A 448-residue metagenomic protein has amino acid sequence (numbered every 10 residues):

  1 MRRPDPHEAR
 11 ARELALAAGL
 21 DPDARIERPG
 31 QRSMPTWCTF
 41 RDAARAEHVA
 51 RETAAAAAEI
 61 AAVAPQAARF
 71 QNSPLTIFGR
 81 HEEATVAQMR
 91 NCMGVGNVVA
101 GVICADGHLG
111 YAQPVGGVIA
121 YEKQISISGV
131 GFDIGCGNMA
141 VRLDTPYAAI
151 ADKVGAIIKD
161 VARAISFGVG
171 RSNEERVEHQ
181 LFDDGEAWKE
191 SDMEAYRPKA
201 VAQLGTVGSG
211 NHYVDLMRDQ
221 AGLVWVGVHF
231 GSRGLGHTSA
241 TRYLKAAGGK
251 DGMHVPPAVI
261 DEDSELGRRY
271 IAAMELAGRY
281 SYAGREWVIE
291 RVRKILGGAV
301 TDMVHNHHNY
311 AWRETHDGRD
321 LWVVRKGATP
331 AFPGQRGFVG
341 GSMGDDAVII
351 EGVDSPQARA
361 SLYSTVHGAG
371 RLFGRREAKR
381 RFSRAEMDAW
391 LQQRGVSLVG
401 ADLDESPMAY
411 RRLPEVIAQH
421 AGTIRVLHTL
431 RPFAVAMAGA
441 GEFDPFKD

Functional and structural regions predicted by a protein language model:
R2-A57: Amphipathic alpha-helical segments in structured regions that serve as interaction surfaces
L20, R28, P146, Y243 (+1 more regions): N-terminal low-complexity, intrinsically disordered patches enriched in charged
Q31-T36, H179-G185, V435-F443: Amphipathic alpha-helical surface "interface" segments used for docking/oligomerization or membrane association within
A57-A64, E175, H179: Intrinsically disordered, low-complexity linkers and terminal tails enriched in Pro/Gly and often acidic or mixed-charge
I60-A87, G96-V102, Y111-V115, I119 (+3 more regions): Domain-length cofactor-binding catalytic modules of enzymes
I127-A187: A generic, well-ordered mixed alpha/beta core segment in the N-terminal half of proteins
